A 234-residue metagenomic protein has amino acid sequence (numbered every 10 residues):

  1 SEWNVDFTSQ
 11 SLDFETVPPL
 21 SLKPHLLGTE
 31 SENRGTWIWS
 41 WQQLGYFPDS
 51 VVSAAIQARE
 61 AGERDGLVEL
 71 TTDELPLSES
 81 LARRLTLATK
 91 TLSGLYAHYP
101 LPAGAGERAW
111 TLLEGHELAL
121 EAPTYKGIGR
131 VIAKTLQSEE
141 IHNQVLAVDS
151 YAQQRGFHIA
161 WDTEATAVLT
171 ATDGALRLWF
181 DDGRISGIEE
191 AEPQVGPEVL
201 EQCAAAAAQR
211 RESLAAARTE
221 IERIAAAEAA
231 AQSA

Functional and structural regions predicted by a protein language model:
S1-E15, P123-N143, Q202, A206-S213: Terminal, regulation- and interaction-focused segments at domain boundaries
S1-W3, F7, G156-T166: Short, well-structured beta-strand/strand-turn elements
S1-Y46: N-terminal leader/presequence regions that precede the main folded/catalytic core
P19-E32, A147, A160, R177-E189: Extended intrinsically disordered, low-complexity coil regions enriched in Ser, Thr, Gly, Ala and often Pro
G45-H142, L146: Surface-exposed beta-loop interaction hotspot
N143-H158: Amphipathic alpha-helical segments
T170-A206, R210: Long, continuous compositionally biased terminal/linker segments
V199-A234: Long, non-membrane, amphipathic alpha-helices that form coiled-coils
